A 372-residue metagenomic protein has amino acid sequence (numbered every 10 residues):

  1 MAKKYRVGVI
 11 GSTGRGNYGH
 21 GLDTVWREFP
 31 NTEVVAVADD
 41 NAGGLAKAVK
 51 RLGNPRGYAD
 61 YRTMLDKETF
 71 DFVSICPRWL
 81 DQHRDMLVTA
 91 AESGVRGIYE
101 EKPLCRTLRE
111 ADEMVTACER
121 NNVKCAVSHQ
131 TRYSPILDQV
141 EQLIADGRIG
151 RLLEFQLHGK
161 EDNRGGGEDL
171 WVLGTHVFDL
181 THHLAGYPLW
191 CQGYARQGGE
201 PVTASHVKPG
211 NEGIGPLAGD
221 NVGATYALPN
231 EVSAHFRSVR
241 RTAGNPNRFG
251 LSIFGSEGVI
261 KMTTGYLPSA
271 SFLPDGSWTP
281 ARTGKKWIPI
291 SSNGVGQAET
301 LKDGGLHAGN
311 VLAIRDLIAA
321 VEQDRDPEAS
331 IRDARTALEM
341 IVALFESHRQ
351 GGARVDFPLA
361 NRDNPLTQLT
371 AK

Functional and structural regions predicted by a protein language model:
M1-K4, V9, F72-P77, D112 (+2 more regions): C-terminal helix-rich "cap/oligomerization" subdomain common to oxidoreductases
M1-L52: N-terminal Rossmann-like dinucleotide-binding module
T13-G19, K124-A126, T131-L217: Predominantly a Rossmann-like dinucleotide-binding segment in NAD(P)-dependent oxidoreductases
T32-V34, F70, L152, P188: Core-facing hydrophobic residues within beta-strands of well-ordered domains
P55-D60: Conserved SAM-binding strand-loop segment of SAM-dependent methyltransferases
T69, P77-W79, S238: Short glycine-/small-residue-rich Rossmann-like dinucleotide-binding loops
F72, H83-Y133, G147: Beta-strand-loop-alpha-helix segment that lines the small-molecule cofactor/substrate pocket of alpha/beta enzymes
T175-D275, D303, V311-Q323, P327 (+2 more regions): Contiguous beta-strand/loop segments that form the cofactor/metal-binding neighborhood of enzyme cores
